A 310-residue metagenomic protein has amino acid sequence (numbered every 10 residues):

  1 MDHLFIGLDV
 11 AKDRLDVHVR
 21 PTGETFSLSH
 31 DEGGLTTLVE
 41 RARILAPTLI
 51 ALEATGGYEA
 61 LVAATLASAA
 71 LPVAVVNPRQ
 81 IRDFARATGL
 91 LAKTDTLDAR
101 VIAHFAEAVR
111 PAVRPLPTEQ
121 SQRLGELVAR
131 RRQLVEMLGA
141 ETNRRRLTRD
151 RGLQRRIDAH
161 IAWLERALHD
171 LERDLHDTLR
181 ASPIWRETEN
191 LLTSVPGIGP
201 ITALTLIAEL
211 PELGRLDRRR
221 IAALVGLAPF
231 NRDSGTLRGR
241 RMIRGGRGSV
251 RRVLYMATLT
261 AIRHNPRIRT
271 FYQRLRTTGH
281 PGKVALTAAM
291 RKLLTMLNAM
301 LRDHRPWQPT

Functional and structural regions predicted by a protein language model:
M1-E165, I262, H280, V284: Phosphate- and other anionic-substrate recognition elements at nucleic-acid/protein interfaces
T118-Q122, R151-R156, T188-N190, G235-G239 (+1 more regions): Short linear capping/connector segments at secondary-structure termini
R123-E126, H160, L191-S194, L206-E209 (+3 more regions): Residue-level recognition of specific faces of alpha-helices
A140, R144, D174, T188-L191 (+6 more regions): A general alpha-helix detector
T142-I201, L210, N265: Helix-hairpin-helix/helix-loop-helix acidic hairpins
P200, T205-T278, G282, P309-T310: Phosphate-backbone recognition surface of nucleic-acid-processing proteins
T278-T310: Basic, amphipathic alpha-helical segments enriched in Lys/Arg and hydrophobic/aromatic residues
